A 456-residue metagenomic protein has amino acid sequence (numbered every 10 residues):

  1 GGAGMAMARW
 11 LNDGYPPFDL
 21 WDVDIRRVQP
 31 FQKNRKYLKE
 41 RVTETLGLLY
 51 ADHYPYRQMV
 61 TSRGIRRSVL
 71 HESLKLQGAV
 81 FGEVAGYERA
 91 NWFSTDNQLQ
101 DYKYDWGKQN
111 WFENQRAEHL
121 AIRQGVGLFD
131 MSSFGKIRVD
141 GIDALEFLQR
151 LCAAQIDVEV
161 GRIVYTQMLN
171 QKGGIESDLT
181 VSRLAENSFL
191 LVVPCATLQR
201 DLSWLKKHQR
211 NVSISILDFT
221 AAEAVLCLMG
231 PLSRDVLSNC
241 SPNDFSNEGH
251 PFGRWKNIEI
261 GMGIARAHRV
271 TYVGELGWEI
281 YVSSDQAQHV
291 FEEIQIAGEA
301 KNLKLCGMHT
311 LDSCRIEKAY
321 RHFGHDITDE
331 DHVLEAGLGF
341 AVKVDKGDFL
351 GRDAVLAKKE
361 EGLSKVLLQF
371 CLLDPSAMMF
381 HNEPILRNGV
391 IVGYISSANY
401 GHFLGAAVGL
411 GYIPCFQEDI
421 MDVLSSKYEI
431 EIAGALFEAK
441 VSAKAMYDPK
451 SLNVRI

Functional and structural regions predicted by a protein language model:
G1-P16: Conserved mid-domain beta->alpha element of the FAD-binding
N12, F18-I456: Glycine/proline-enriched, intrinsically flexible loops and inter-domain linkers
